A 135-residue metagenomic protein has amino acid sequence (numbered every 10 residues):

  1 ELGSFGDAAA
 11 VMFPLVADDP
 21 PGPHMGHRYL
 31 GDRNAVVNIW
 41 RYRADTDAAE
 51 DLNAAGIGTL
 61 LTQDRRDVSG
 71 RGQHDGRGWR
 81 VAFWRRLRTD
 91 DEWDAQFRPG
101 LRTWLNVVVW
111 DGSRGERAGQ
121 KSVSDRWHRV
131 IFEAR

Functional and structural regions predicted by a protein language model:
E1, M12-P14, W84-R86, V108: Residue-level recognition of well-ordered beta-strand positions that form the cores of beta-sheet-rich folds across
E1-F5, W93-Q96: A short beta-turn/strand-edge loop motif at beta-sheet boundaries
L2-H74, A118-K121, R126-R135: Extracellular/luminal beta-rich ligand-recognition and adhesion surfaces characterized by aromatic-Gly/Pro-enriched
D51, T62-R66, R86-D90, W110-S113: Short amphipathic alpha-helical surface micro-motifs
G76-G78: Residue-level signal for tight coil/turn positions that link beta-strands
R80, W84, D91-R135: Long, compositionally biased interface segments
